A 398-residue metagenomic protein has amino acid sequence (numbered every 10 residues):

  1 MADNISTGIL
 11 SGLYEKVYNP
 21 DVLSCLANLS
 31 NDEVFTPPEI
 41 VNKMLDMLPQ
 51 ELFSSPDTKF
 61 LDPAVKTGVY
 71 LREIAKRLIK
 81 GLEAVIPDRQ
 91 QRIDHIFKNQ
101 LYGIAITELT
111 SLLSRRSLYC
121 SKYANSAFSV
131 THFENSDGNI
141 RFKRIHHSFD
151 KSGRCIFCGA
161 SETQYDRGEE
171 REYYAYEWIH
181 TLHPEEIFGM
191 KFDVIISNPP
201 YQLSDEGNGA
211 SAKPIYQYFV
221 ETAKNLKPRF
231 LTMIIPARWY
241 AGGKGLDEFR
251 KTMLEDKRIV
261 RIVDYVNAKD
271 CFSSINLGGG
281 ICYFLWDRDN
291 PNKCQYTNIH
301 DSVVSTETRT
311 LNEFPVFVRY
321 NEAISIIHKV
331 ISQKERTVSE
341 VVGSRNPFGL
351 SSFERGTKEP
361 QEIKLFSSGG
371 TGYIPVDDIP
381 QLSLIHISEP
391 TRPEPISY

Functional and structural regions predicted by a protein language model:
A2-I262, N267-C271, G280, F284 (+1 more regions): SAM-dependent methyltransferase catalytic region
G138-N139, D301-S302, T371: Intrinsic-disorder/low-complexity loop/linker signature
I275-E354: Flexible, glycine-/basic-rich loop-and-beta segments that form/coincide with the SAM-dependent methyltransferase
T357: ER/Golgi luminal nucleotide-sugar-dependent glycosyltransferases, focusing on the catalytic module
E362-F366: Single, function-defining residue in the core of a domain
S368-S383: Sequence-specific dsDNA recognition surfaces
I385-Y398: Single conserved hydrophobic/aromatic residue that forms the stacking wall/gate of nucleotide- or nucleobase-binding
